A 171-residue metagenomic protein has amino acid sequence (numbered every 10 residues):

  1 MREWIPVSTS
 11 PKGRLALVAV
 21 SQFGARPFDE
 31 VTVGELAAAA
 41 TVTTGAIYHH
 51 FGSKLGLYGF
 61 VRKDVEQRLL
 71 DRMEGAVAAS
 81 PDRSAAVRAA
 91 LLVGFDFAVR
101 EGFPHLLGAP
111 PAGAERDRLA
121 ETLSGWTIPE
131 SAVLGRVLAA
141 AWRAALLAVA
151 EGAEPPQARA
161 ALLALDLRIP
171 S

Functional and structural regions predicted by a protein language model:
M1-S10, S80, S171: N-terminal intrinsically disordered/low-complexity leader segments
P11-R14, V18, Q22-G56, F60: Helix-turn-helix
V18, Q22, A39, F97 (+1 more regions): Amphipathic alpha-helical interface segments
G59-V65, G108-A109: Alpha-helical DNA-contacting segments of helix-turn-helix folds
F60, E74-G102, A114, R118: Hydrophobic alpha-helical connector segments
R68, G94-E101, T122, A144 (+3 more regions): Phosphate/oxyanion-binding loops and surfaces in catalytic or ligand/nucleic-acid-binding neighborhoods
L70, A89, L107-A140, R159-L167: Amphipathic alpha-helical packing segments from all-alpha helical-bundle domains
A76-S80, H105-G108, V149-A153: Secondary-structure edge/capping motif, primarily at the C-terminal ends of alpha-helices and the immediately following
